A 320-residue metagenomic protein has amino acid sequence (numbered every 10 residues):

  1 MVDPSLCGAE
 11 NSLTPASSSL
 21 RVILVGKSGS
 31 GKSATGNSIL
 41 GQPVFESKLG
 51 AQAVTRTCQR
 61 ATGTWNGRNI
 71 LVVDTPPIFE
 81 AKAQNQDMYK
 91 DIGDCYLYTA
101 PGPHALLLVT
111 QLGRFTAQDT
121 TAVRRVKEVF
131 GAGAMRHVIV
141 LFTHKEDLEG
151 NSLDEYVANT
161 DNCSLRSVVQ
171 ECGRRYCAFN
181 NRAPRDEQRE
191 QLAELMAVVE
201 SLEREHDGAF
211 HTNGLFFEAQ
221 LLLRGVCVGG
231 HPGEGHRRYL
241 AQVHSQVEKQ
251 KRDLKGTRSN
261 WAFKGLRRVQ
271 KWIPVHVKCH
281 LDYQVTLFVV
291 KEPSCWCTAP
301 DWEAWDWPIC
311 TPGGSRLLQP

Functional and structural regions predicted by a protein language model:
M1-T64, I70-V72, E80-D87, Y98 (+2 more regions): C-terminal non-catalytic interaction/localization modules
M88-D94: Glycine-rich, highly charged phosphate/nucleotide-binding loops
L108-Q111, V140-H144, A178-N180: Conserved beta-strand segments of the P-loop GTPase G domain that flank and frequently precede/overlap
G113-A117: Acidic, metal-coordinating catalytic cores used for nucleic-acid/nucleotide bond scission and strand-transfer chemistry
